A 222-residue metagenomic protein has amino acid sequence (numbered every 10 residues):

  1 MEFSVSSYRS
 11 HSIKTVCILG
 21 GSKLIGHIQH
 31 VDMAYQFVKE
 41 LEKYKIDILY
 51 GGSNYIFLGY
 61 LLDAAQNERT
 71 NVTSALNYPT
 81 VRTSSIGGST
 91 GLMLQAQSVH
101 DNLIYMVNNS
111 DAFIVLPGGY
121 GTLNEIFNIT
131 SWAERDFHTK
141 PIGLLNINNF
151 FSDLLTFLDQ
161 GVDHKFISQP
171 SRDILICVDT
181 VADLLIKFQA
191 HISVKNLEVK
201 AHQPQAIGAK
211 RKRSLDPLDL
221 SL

Functional and structural regions predicted by a protein language model:
E2-N109, I147-A182, S193-L222: A cross-family phosphate/adenosyl-ligand binding-site feature
I25-G26, I56-F57, L123-I126, P141: Basic, gly/Ser/Thr/Pro-rich low-complexity segments located predominantly at protein N termini
N77-T80, P117, P141: Proline-rich low-complexity regions
H100-D136, G143, V194-Q203: Active-site/ligand-binding-proximal alpha/beta "capping" segment
F188: Hydrophobic "lid"/C-terminal helical patch of Rossmann-like NAD(P)-dependent dehydrogenase/epimerase domains
